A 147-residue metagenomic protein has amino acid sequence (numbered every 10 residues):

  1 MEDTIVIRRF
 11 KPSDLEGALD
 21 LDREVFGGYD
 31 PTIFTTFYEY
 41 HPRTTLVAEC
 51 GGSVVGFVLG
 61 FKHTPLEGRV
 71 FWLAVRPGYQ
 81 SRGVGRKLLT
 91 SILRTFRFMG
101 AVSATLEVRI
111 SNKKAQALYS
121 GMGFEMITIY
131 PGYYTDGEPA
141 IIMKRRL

Functional and structural regions predicted by a protein language model:
I5, R9-G78, L89-S91, T95 (+3 more regions): Acetyl-CoA-dependent GNAT
I7, S81, V108: Conserved SAM-binding loop
G52, G56, G83-G85, G123: Conserved phosphate-binding and hydrolysis motifs of nucleotide-dependent enzymes
V70, A104-V108: Conserved hydrophobic beta-strand within the GNAT/NAT acetyltransferase core sheet that lines the active-site cleft
V75, R109-I110: Short amphipathic helical patch at the helix-1/turn junction of helix-turn-helix
S81-R94, K113, A117-G121: Conserved acetyl-CoA-binding loop-helix of GNAT-fold acetyltransferases
E107, S120, E125-I142: Conserved catalytic-core motifs of GNAT/GCN5-like acyltransferases
